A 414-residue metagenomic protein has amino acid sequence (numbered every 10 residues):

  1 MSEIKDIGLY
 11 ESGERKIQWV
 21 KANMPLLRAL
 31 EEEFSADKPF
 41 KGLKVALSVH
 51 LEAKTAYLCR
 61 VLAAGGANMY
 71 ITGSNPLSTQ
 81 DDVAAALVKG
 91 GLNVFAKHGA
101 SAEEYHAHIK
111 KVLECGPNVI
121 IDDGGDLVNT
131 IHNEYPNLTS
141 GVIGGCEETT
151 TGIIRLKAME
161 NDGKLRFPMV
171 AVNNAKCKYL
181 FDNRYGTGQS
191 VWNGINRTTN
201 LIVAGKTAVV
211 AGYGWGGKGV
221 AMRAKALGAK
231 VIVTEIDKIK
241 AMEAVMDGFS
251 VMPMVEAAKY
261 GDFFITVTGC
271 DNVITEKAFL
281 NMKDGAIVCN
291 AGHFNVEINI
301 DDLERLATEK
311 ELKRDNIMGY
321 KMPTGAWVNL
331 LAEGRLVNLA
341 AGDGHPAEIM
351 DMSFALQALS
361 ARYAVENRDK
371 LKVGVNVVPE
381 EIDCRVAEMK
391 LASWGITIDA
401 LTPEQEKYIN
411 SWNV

Functional and structural regions predicted by a protein language model:
S2-F40, I71-T79, A84-K206: Glycine/serine-rich phosphate-binding loop and adjoining beta1-alpha1 elements at the start of nucleotide-handling
G8-M24, F40-K44, E52, F167-G205 (+2 more regions): Adenosine-phosphate binding glycine-rich loop
K44, C59-S78: Active-site cofactor/substrate anionic-group-binding motifs, chiefly glycine- and Lys/Arg-rich phosphate-binding loops
S48, D123, I265-T268, N290-A291: Short, well-ordered coil/turn residues at beta-beta hairpins and beta-strand->alpha-helix junctions within
S48-T55, N75-T79, G125-L127, W215: Gly/Ser/Thr-rich loops at beta-strand to alpha-helix junctions that form or flank small-molecule/cofactor-binding
V49-A67, D182, G186-Y260, T266-D271: Glycine-rich phosphate/diphosphate-binding loop of Rossmann-like nucleotide-binding domains
G73, I120-D123, Y135-T151, L280-K321 (+2 more regions): ADP-ribose/adenylate-binding Rossmann-like module
L113-E114, V203, V255-G261, F279-K283: A short, aliphatic-rich alpha-helical micro-motif
